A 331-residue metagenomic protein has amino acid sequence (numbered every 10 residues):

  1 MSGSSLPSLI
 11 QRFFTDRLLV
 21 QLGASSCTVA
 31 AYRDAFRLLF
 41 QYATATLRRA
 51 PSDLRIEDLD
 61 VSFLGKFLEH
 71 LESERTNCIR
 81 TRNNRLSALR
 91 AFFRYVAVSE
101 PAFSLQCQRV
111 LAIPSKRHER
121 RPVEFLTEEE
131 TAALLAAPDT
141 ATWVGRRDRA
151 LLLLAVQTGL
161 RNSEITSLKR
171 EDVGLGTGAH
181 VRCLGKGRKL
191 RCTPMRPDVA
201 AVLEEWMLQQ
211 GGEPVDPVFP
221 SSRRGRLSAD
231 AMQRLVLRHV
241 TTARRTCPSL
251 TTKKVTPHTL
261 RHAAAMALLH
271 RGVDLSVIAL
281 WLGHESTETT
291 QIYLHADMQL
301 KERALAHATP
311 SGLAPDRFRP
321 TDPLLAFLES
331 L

Functional and structural regions predicted by a protein language model:
M1-L331: Conserved catalytic core of the tyrosine transesterase superfamily
